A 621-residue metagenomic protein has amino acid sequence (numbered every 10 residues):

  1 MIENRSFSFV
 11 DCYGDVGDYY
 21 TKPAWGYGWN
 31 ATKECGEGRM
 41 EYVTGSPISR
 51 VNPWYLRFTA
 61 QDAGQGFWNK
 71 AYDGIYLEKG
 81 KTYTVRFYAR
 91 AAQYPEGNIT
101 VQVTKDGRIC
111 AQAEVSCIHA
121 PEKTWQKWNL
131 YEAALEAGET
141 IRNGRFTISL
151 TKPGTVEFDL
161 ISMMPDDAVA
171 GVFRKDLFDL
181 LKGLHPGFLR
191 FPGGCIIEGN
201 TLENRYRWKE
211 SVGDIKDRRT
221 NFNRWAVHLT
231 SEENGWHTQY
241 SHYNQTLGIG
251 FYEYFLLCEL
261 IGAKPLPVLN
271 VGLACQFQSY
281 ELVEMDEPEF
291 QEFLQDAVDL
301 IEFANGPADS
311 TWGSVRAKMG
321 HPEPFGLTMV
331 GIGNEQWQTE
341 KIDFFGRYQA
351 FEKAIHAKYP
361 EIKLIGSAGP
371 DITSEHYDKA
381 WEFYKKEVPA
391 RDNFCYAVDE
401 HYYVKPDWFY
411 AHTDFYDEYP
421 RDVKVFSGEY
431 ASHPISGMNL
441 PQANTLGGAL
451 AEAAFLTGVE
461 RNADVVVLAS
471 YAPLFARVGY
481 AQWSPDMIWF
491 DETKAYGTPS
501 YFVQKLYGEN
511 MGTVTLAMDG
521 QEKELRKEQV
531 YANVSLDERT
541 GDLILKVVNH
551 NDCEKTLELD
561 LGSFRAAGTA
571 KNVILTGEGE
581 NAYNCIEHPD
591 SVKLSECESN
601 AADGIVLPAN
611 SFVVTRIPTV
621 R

Functional and structural regions predicted by a protein language model:
M1-T246, K264, L282-Q291, K341-I342 (+8 more regions): Extracellular and organelle-lumenal recognition/adhesion modules and their flexible linkers in secreted
F87, H185, C258, L300 (+5 more regions): Conserved, mostly hydrophobic/aromatic
G138, D166-P186, T246-I261, P288-M329 (+4 more regions): An active-site-proximal structural segment forming one wall of the substrate-binding cleft that immediately precedes
L150, P192-C195, V271, Q276 (+2 more regions): Active-site groove signature of glycoside hydrolases
W312-G320, H356-Y377, K424-E429, V465-A476: Aromatic-lined carbohydrate-recognition surfaces of secreted/lumenal glycan-active proteins
K353-H356, E387-D392, Y396-N510, E538 (+2 more regions): Catalytic-core region of carbohydrate-active enzymes that cleave or remodel glycosidic bonds
Q529-A566, N572, N610-V613: Carbohydrate-binding surface patches
S591-R621: C-terminal beta-strand-rich structural cap/linker in extracellular carbohydrate-active enzymes
